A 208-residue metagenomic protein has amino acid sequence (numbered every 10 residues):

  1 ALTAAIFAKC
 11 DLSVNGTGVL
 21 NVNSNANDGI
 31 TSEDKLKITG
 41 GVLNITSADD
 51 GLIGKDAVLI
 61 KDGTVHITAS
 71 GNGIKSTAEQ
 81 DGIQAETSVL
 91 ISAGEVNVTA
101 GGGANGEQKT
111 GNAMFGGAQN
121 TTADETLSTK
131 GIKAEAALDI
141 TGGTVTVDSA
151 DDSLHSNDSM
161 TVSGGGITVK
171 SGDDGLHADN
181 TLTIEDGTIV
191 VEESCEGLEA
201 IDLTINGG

Functional and structural regions predicted by a protein language model:
A1-G208: A composition-driven surface/loop motif
